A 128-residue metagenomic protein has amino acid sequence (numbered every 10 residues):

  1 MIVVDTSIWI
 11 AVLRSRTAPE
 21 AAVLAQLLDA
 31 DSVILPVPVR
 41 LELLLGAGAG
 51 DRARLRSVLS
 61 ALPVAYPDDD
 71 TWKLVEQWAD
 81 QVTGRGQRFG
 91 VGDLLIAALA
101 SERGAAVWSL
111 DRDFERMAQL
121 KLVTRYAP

Functional and structural regions predicted by a protein language model:
M1, A97, S101-P128: Acidic, PIN/NYN-like endoribonuclease modules and their adjacent C-terminal/linker elements
M1-L35, L44-S57, P128: Short, well-structured N-terminal submotif of metal-dependent ribonuclease cores
D5-T6, L43, V75, A100: Generic structural signal for small/hydrophobic residues in well-ordered secondary structure, especially within
D5-T6, V39, L110: A secondary-structure boundary/capping signal
V12, E42-L43, L74, R116-M117: Phosphate- and divalent-cation-binding pockets in alpha/beta enzyme and binding domains that engage nucleotide-derived
S15-R16, G46-A47, W78, R85 (+1 more regions): Residue-level signal for well-ordered alpha-helical positions
I34, A65, V123: General small-molecule cofactor/ligand-binding pocket signal
P63-L110: Active-site neighborhoods of divalent-metal-dependent phosphate/nucleic-acid chemistry enzymes
